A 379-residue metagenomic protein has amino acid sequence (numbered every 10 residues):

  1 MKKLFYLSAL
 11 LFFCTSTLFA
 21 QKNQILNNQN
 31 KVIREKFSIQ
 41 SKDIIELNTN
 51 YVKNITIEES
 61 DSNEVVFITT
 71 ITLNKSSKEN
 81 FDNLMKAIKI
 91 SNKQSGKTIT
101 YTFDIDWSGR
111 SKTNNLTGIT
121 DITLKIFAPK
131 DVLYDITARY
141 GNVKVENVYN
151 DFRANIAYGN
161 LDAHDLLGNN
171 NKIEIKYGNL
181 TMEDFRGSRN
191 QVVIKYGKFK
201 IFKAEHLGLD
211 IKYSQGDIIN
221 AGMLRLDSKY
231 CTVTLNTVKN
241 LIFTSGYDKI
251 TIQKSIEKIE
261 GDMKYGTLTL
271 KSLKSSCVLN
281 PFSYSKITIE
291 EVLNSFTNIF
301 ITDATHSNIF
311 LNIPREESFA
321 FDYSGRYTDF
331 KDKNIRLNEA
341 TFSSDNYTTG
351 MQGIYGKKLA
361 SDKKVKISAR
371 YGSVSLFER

Functional and structural regions predicted by a protein language model:
K2-F12, S16-R379: Intrinsically disordered, low-complexity terminal regions
